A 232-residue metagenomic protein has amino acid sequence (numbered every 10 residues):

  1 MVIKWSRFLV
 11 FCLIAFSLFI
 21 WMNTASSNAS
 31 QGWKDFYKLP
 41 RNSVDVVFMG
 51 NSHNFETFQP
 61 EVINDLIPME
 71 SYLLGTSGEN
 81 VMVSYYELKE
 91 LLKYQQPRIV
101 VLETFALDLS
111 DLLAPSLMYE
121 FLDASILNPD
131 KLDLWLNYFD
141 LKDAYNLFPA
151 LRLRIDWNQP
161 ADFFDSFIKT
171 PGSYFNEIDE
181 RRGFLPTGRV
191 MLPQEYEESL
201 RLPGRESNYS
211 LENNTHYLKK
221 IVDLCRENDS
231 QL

Functional and structural regions predicted by a protein language model:
K4-T24: Hydrophobic membrane-insertion alpha-helices, especially the h-region of bacterial N-terminal signal peptides
M22-N28, M49-G50, T76-N80, Y209-L211: Short, flexible loop segments at the rims of nucleotide/cofactor-binding pockets, characterized by
A25-V44: Alpha-helical transmembrane signal-anchor/signal-peptide segments
Q31-K34, E56-F58, Y86-K89, H216-I221: Alpha-helical scaffolding within the catalytic cores of extracellular/periplasmic polymer-degrading hydrolases
S43-V44, M69-E70, Q96-I99, R226-Q231: Loop/turn elements at helix/coil->beta-strand transitions in domains of secreted/extracellular proteins
V44-V46, L73, R205-S207: A short, structure-level motif marking secondary-structure boundaries and short turns
M49, H53-L141: Membrane-embedded segments
M118-S230: Secreted/periplasmic serine-hydrolase-like ester/acetyl group-modifying domain
